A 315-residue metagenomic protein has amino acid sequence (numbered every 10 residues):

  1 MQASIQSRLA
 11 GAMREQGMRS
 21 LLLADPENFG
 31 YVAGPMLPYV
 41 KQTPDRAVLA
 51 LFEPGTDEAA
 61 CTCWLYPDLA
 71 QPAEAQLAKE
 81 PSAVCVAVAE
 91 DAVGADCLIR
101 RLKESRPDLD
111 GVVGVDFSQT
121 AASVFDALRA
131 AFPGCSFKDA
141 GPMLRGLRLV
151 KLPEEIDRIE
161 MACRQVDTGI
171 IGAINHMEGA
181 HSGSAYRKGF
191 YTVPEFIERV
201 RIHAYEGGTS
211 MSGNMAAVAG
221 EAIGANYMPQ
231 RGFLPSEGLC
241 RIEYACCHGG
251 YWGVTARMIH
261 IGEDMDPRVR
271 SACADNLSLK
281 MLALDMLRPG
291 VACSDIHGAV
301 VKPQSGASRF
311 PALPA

Functional and structural regions predicted by a protein language model:
M1-A315: Active-site neighborhoods and metal-handling regions in enzymes and metal-associated proteins
